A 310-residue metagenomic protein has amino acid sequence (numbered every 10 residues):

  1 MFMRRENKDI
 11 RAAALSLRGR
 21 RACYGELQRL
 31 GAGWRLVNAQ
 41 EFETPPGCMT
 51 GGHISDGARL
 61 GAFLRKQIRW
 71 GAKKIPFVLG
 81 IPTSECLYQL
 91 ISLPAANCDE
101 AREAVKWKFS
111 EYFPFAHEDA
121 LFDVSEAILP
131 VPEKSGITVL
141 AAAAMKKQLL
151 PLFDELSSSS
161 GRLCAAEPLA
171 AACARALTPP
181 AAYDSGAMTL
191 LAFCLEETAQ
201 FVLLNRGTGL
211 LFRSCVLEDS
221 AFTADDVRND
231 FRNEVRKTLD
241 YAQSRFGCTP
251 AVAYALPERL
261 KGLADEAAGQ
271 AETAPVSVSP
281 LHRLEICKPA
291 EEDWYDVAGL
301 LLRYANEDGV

Functional and structural regions predicted by a protein language model:
M1-V310: Hydrophobic/aromatic-enriched cytosolic interaction surfaces used to assemble or bind macromolecules
